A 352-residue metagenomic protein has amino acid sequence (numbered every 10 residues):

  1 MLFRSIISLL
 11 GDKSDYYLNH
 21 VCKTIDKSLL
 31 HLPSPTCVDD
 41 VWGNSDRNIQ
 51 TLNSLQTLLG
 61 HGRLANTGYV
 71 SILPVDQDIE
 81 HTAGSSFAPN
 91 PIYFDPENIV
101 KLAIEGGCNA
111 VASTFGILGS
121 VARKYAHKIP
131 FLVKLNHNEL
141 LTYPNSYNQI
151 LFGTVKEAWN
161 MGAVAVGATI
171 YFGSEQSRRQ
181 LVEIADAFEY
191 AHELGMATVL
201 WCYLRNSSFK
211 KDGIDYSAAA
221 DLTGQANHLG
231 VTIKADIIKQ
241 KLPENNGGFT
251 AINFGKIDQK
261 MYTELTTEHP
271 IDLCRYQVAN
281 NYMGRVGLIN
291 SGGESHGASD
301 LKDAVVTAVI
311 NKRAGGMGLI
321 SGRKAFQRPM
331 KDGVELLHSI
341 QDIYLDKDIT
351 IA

Functional and structural regions predicted by a protein language model:
S5-L10, T51-L64: N-terminal basic/disordered segments at the start of proteins
L18-T24, H31-V41, E80-T82: Generic N-terminal amphipathic, Lys/Arg-enriched alpha-helix
K27-L32, A65, D78-I289, A298-G318 (+1 more regions): Alpha/beta enzyme core
T36-Q56: Short coil-to-helix leader/linker segments, especially the first N-terminal amphipathic alpha-helix with its helix
G62-V70, D76: Short juxta-domain linker segments that transition from a proline/glycine-rich, charged coil into a short amphipathic
L288-E294, S321-K324: Glycine-rich beta-strand-to-loop/alpha-helix junction loops that act as flexible
A314-G315, A325-A352: C-terminal helical cap(s) of enzyme catalytic domains, especially alpha/beta-barrels
